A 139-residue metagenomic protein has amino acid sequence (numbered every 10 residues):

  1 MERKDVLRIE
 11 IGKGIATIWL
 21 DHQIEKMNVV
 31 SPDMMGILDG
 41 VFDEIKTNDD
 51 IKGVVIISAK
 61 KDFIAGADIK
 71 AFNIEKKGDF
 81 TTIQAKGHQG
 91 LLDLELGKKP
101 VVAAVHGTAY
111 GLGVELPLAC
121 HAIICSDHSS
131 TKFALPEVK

Functional and structural regions predicted by a protein language model:
M1-I57, L92, G97: Conserved CoA-thioester-binding segment of acyl-CoA-metabolizing enzymes
L20-I24, K76, E137: Short, histidine-centered active-site or binding-site loop motifs used for metal coordination, general acid-base
P32-D33, D68-F72, L116-A119: Short, glycine/charged-enriched secondary-structure capping and boundary segments
S58-G90, A109: Glycine- (often His-adjacent) and acidic-residue-rich active-site loop that binds/positions the CoA thioester
A59, L92-K139: Glycine-rich beta-to-alpha active-site loop
